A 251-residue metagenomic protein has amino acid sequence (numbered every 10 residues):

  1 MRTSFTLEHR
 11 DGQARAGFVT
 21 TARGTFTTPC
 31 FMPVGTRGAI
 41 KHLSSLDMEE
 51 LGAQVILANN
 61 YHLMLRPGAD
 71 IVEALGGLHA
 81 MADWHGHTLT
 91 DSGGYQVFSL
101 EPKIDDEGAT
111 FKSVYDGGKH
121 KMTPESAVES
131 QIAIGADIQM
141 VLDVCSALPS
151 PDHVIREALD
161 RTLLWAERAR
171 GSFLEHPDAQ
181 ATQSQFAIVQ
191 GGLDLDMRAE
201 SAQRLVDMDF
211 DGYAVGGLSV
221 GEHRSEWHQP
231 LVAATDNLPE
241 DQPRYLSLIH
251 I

Functional and structural regions predicted by a protein language model:
M1-D178: Non-catalytic, usually N-terminal nucleic-acid engagement modules in DNA/RNA processing proteins
H62-L63, D143-C145, G212-G221: Glycine-rich phosphate-binding active-site loops on the catalytic face of alpha/beta enzymes
A74, W227-V232: Charged helix-capping and loop-helix junction motifs
H87, A179-A187, N237-S247: Short beta-strand/loop segments at the ligand-binding rim of alpha/beta enzyme cores
A133-I134, R161-Q185, Q190-V220: Alpha/beta enzyme core
R224: A translation/RNA-centric and nucleic-acid-associated enzymatic feature enriched in Class II aminoacyl-tRNA synthetases
I249-I251: Conserved small/polar residues in nucleotide/adenosyl-binding loops
